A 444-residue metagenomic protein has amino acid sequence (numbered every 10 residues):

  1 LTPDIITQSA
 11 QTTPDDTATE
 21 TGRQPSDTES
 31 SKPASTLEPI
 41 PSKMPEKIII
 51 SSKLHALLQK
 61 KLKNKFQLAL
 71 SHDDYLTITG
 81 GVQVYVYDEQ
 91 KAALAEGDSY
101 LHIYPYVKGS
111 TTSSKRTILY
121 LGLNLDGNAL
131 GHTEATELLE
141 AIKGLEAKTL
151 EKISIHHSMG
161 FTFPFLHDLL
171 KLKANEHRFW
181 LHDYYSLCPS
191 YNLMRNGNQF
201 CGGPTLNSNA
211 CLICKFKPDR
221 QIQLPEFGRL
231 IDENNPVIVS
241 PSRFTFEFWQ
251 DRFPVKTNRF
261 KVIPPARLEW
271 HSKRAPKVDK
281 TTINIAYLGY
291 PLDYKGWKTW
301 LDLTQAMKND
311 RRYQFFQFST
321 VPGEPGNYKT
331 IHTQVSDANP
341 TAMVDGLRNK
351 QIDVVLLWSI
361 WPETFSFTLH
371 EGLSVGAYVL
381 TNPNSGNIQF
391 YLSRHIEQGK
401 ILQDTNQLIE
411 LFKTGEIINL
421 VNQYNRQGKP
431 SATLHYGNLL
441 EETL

Functional and structural regions predicted by a protein language model:
E29-L121, L172-K173, L301-N309: N-terminal subdomain of nucleotide-sugar transferases
G144-T162, N175-W180, V354-L357: Short N-terminal targeting/anchoring amphipathic segment
C201-I238: Membrane-proximal helix-turn-helix segments that form the acceptor-binding/catalytic region of lipid-linked
E233-N234, F246-R267: Helix-loop-beta element that forms the nucleotide-linked donor phosphate-binding surface in glycosyltransferases
D251, P265-N339: Conserved catalytic-core segment of nucleotide-activated headgroup transferases in glycan assembly
V344-D345, L369-S374, I388-Q389: Short alpha-helical segment that forms part of, or immediately flanks, the ligand-binding pocket in carbohydrate-active
V354, Y378-N382: Short hydrophobic beta-strand element within catalytic cores of glycosyltransferases and related nucleotide-activated
L356-F367, Q389: Nucleotide-sugar-dependent
